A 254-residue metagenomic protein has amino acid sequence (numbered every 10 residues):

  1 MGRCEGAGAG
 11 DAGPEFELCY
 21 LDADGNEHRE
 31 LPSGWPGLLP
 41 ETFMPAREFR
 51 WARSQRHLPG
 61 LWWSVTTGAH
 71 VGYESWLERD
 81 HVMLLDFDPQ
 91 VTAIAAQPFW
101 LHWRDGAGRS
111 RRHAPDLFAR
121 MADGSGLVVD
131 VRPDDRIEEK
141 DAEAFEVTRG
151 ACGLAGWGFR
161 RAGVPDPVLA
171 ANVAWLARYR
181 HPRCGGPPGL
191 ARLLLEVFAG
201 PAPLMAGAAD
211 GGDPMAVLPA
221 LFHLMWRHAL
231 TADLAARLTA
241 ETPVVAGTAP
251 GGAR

Functional and structural regions predicted by a protein language model:
M1-R254: Electrostatic, structured charged patches in enzyme active sites and in nucleic-acid/phosphate-binding
